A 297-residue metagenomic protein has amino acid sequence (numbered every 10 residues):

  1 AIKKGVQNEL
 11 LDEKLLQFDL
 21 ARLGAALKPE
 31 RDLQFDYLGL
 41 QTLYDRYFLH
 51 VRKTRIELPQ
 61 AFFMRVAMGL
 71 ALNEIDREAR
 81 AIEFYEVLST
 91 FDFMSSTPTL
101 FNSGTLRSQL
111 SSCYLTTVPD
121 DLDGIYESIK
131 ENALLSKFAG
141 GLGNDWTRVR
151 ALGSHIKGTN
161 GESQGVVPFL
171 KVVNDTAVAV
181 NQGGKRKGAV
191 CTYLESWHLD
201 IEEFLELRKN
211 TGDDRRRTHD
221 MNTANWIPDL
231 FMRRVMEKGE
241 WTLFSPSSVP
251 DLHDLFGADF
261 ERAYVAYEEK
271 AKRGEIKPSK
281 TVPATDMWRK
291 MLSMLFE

Functional and structural regions predicted by a protein language model:
A1-E297: Extended catalytic cores of very large enzyme megasubunits
